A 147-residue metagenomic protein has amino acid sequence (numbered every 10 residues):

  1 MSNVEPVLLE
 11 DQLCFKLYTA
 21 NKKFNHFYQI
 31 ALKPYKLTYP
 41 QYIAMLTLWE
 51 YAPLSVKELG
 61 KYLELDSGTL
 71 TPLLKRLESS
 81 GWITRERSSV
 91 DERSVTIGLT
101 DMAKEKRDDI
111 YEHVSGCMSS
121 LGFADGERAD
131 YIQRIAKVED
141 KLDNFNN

Functional and structural regions predicted by a protein language model:
M1-Y35: N-terminal leader segment of winged-helix/HTH proteins
F15, I43-T47, P72: Base-recognition residues in the alpha-helical recognition helix of bacterial helix-turn-helix
A20, F24-F27, L63, K106 (+2 more regions): Alpha-helical linker/hinge and terminal dimerization helices associated with HTH transcriptional regulators
K22-D66: N-terminal helix-turn-helix DNA-binding core of bacterial DNA-binding proteins
Y35-P40, T69, T100, D125-G126: Short helix-coil-helix linker/hinge
V56-K57, G68, K75, V95: Residues within helix-turn-helix
K75-Q133: Charged, amphipathic alpha-helical coiled-coil/dimerization segments
